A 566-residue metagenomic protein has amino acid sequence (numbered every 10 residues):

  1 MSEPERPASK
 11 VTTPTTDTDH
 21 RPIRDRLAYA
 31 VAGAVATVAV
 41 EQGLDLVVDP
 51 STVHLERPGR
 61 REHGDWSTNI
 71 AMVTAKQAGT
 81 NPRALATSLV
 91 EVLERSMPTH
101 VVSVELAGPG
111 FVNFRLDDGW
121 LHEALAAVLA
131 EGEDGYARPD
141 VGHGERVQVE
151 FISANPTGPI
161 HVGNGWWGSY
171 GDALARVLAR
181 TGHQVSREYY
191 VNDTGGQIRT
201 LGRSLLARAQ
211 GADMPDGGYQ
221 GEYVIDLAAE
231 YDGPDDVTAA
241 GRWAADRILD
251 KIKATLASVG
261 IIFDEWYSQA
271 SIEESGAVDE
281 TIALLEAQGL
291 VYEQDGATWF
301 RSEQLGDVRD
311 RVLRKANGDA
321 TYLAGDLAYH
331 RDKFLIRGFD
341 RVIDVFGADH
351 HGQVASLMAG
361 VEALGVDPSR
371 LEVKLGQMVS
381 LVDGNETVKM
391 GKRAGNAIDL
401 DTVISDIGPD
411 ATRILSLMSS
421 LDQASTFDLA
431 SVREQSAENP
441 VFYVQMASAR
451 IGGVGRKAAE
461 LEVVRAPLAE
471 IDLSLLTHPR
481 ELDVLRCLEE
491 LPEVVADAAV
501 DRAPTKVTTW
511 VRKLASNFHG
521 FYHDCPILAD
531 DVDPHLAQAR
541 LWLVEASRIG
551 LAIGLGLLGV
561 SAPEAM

Functional and structural regions predicted by a protein language model:
S2-H122, L129-M566: Non-catalytic interaction-recognition regions
